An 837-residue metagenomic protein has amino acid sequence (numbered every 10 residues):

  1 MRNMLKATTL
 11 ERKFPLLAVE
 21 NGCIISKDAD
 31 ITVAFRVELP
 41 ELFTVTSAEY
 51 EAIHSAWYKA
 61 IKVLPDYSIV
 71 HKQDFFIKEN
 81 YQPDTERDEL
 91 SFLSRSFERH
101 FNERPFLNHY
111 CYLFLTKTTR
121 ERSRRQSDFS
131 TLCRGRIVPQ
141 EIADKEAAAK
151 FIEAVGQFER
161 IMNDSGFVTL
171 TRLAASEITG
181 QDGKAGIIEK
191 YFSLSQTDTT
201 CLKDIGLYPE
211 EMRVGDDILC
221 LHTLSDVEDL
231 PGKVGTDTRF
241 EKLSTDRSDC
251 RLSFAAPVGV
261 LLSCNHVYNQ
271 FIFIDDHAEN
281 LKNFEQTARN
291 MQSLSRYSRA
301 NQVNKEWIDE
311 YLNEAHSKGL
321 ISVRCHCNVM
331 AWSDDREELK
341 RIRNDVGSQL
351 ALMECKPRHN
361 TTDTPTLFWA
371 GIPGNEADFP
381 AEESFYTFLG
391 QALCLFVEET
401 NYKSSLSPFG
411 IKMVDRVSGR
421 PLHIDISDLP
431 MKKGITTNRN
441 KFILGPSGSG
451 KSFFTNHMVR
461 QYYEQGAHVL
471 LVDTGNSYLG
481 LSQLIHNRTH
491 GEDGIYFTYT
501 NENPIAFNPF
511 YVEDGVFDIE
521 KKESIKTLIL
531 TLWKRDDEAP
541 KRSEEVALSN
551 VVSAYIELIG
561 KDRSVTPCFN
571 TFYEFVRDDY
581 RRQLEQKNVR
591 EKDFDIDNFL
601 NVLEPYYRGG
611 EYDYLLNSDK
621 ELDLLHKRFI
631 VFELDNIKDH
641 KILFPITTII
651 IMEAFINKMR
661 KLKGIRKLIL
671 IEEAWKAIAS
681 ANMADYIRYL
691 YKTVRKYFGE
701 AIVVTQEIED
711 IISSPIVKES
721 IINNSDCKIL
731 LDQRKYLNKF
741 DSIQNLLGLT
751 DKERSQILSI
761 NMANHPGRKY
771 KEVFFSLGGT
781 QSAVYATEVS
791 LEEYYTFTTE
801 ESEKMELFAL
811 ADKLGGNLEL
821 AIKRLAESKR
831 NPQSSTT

Functional and structural regions predicted by a protein language model:
M1-E399: Extended, folded cores of ATP/NTP-driven motor/assembly subunits in large transport and secretion machines
C23-A29, N102-L107, S317-S322, V414-R416 (+3 more regions): Short glycine/proline-enriched loop/turn "hinge" motifs that connect secondary-structure elements and lie
L39-E41, D74-F76, K117-T119, S333 (+6 more regions): Short, flexible loop/turn elements at secondary-structure junctions
S47, E51-V63, S263, C355-K356 (+8 more regions): P-loop NTPase motor domains
T85-L90, S127-L132, G374-A377, L484-T489 (+5 more regions): Short secondary-structure boundary/capping segments
H100, V516-P567, P715-T837: P-loop NTPase motor core of the ASCE superfamily
L132-I161, M353, G445-G450, T796-A821: Short, cationic low-complexity segments
S427-Q461, V469-L481, I495-N503, D635-S755 (+1 more regions): Conserved P-loop NTPase motor cores
